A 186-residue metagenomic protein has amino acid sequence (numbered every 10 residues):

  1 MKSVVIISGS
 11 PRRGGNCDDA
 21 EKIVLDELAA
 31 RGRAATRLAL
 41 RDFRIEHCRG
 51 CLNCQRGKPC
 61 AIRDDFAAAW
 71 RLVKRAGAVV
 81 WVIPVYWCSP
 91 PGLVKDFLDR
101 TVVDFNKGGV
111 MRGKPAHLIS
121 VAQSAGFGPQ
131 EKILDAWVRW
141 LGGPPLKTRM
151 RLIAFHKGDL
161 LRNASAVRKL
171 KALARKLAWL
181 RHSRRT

Functional and structural regions predicted by a protein language model:
M1-K107, L146, M150, L160-T186: N-terminal beta1-alpha1-beta2 submodule of the flavodoxin-like/Rossmannoid cofactor-binding fold
G92, N106-M150: Short, glycine-/small-residue-rich phosphate/pyrophosphate-handling segment
H156: Active-site rim beta-loop-alpha module in soluble metabolic enzymes
